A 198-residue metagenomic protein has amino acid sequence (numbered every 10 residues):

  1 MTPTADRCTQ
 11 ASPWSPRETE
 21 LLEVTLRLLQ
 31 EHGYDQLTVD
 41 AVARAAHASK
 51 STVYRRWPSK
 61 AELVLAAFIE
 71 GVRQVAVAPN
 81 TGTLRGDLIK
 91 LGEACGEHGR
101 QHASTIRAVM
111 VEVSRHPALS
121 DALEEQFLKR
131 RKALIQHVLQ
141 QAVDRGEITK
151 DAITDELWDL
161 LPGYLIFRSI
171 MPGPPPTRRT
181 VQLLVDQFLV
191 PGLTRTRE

Functional and structural regions predicted by a protein language model:
M1-C8, G86, E97, A133 (+3 more regions): C-terminal peripheral helix-coil segments that are non-catalytic and often amphipathic
M1-H47, S51, E62: Basic, helix-initiating cap at the start of DNA-binding domains
L21, Q36, S59-V64, Q74-V75 (+1 more regions): Short amphipathic alpha-helical segment with a characteristic S/N-K-E followed by hydrophobic residues
E62, A67-F68, G99-D121: Amphipathic alpha-helical segments used for helix-helix packing
A76-S104: Hydrophobic alpha-helical connector segments
G92-G99, R107-R115, V185-G192: Helix-loop "lid/cap" segments that line or gate small-molecule binding pockets
Q101, A108, A118-D144, D155: Amphipathic alpha-helical packing segments from all-alpha helical-bundle domains
